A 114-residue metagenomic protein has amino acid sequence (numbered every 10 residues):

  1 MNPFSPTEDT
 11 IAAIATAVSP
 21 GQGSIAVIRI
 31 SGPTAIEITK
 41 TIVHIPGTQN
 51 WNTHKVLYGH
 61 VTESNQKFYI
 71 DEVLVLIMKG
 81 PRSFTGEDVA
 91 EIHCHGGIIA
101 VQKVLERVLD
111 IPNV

Functional and structural regions predicted by a protein language model:
M1-V114: A glycine-rich (often HGG/GG-containing) alpha/beta subdomain
